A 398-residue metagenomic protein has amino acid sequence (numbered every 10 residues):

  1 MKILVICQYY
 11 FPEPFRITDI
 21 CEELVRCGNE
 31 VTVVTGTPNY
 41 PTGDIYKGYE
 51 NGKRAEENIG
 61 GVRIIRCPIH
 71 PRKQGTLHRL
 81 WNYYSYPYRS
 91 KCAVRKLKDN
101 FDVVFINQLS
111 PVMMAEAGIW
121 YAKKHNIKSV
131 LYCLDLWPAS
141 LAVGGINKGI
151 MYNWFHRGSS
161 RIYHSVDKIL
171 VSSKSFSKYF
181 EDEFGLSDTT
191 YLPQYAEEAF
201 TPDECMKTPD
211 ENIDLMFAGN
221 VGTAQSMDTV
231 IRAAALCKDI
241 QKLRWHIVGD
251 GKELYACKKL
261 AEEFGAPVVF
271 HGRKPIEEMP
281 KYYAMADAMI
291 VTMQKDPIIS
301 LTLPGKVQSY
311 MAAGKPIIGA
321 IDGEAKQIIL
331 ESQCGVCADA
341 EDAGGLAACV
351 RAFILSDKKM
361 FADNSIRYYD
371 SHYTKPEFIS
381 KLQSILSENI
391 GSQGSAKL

Functional and structural regions predicted by a protein language model:
M1-E57, K168, A235, D239 (+1 more regions): N-terminal subdomain of nucleotide-sugar transferases
M113, W120-H125, I150-I169: Membrane-proximal helix-turn-helix segments that form the acceptor-binding/catalytic region of lipid-linked
S175, L192-Y195: Carbohydrate-associated surface elements
T208-Q225, I231-A235, H246: Conserved donor-binding/catalytic core segment of Leloir-type glycosyltransferases
N212, H246-V248, Y255-P280: Nucleotide-activated donor-binding/catalytic signature segment of Leloir-type glycosyltransferases, i.e., the conserved
Y283-S300, K315: Acidic donor-binding loop of glycosyltransferase active sites
E324-R351: Change "using UDP/GDP/dTDP sugars" to "using nucleotide sugars
E341, K358-S387: A charged, aromatic-enriched C-terminal amphipathic alpha-helix characteristic of glycosyltransferases across folds
